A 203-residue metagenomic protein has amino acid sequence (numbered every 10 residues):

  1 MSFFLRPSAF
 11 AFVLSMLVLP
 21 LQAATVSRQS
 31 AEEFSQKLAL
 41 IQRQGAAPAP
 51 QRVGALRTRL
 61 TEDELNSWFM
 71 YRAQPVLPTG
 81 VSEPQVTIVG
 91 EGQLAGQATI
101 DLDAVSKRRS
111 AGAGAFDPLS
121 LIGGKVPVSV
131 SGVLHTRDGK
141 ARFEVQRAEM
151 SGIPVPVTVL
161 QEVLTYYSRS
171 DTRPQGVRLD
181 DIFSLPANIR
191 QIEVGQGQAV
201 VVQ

Functional and structural regions predicted by a protein language model:
M1-F10: Bacterial N-terminal signal peptides that target proteins for export
F4, V18-T25: Domain-scale selection of a single, long terminal region that carries the protein's primary operational module
A9-P20: Bacterial N-terminal signal peptides
Q22-Q203: Extracellular/lumenal and peripheral-membrane lipid-interaction modules
